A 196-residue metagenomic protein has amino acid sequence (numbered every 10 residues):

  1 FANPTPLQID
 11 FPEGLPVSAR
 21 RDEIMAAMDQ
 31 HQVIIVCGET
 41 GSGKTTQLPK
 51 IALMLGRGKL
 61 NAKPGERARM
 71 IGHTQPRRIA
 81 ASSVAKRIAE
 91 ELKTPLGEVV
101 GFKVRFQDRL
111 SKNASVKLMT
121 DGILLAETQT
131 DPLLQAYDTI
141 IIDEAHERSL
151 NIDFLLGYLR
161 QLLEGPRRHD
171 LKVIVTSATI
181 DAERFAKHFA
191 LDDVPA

Functional and structural regions predicted by a protein language model:
F1-A196: Conserved P-loop NTPase motor core
